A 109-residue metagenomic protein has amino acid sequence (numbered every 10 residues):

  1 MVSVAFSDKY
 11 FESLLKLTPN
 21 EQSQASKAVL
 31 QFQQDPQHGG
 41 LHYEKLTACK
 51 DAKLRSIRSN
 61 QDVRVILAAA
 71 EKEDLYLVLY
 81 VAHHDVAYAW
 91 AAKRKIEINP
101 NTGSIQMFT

Functional and structural regions predicted by a protein language model:
M1-L30, S104-T109: Arg/Lys-rich, positively charged N-terminal/basic patches that mediate binding to nucleic acids
S3, E12, S59-T109: Enriched for short, Lys/Arg-rich terminal
D8-K9, D51, K72-E73: Short glycine-enriched loop/turn motifs at secondary-structure junctions
Q22, Q37-G40, N99: Residue-level signal for secondary-structure boundary elements
V29-F32, A91: Generic helix-packing signal
Q31-R58: A short, surface-exposed loop/turn module that caps and links secondary-structure elements
